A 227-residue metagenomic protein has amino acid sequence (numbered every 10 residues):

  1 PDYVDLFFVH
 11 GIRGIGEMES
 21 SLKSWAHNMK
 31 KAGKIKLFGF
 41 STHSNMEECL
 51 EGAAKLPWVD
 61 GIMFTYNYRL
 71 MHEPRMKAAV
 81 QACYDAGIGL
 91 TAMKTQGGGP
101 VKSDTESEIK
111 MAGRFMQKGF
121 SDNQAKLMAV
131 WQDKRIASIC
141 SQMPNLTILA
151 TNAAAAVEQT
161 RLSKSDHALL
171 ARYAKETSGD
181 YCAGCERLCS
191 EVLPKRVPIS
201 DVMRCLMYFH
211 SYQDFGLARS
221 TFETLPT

Functional and structural regions predicted by a protein language model:
P1-G99, S103-K110, Q117-K118, V130-Q132: Glycine/proline-rich, positively charged, aromatic-decorated active-site loop/lid region on the catalytic face
N28, K55-W58, A78-T227: Structured C-terminal cap/extension of enzyme domains
